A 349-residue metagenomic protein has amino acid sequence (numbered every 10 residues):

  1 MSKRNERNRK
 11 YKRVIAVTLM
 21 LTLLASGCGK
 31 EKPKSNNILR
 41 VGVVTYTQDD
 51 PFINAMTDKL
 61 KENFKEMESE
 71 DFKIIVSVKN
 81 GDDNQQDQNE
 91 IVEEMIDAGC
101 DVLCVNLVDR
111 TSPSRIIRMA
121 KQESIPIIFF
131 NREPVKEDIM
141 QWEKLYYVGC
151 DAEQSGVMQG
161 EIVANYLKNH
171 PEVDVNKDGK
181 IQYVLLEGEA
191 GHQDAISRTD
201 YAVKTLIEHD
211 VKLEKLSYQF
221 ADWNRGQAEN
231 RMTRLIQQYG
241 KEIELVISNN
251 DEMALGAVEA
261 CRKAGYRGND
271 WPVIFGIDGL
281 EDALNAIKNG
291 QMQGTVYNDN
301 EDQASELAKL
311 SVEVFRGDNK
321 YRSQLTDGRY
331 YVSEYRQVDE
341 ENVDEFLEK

Functional and structural regions predicted by a protein language model:
M1-R40, I96, R118-I125, D344-L347: Short, low-complexity disordered leader/linker segments with a strong preference for bacterial N-terminal type II
N37, Q48, G179-A190, D194 (+2 more regions): Hinge/cleft segment of the Venus flytrap/periplasmic-binding protein
G42-N63, M67, I75-N89, C100 (+4 more regions): Extracytoplasmic "Venus flytrap"
F52-E68, S155-Q159, Q193-K212, Q227 (+2 more regions): Short, solvent-exposed amphipathic alpha-helices that sit in or adjacent to ligand/effector-binding or catalytic
L60, E93, V105-Q122, I127 (+2 more regions): Hydrophobic alpha-helical
E66-G81, L185, I207-R225: Short beta-strand elements in bilobed, periplasmic/extracellular small-molecule ligand-binding domains
Q88, Y147-D178, A228-E229, G279-A283 (+1 more regions): Hydrophobic alpha-helical segments within soluble ligand-binding/sensing domains
I116-Q154, V175-G179, L280-K288, Q293: Flexible loop/hinge segments that line or gate small-molecule binding clefts
